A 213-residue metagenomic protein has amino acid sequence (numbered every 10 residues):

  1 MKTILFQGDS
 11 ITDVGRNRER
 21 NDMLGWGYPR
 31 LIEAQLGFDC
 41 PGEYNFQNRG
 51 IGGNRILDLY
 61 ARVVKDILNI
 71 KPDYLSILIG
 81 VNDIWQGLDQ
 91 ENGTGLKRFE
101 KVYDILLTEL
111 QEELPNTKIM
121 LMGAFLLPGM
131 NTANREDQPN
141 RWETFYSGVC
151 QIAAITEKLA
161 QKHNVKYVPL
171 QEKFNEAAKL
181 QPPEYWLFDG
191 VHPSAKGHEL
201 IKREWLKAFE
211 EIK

Functional and structural regions predicted by a protein language model:
M1-G52, R62-K71: Serine-esterase "nucleophile elbow" of acetyl-processing enzymes
T12, R55, T117: Ser/Thr-centric signal marking residues that sit in or immediately flank functional binding/regulatory motifs
Q35, D39-G42, A61-K213: Alpha-helical cap/lid subdomain in secreted, periplasmic, or secretory-pathway luminal O-acyl-processing enzymes
I51-I56, T144-F145: Short, flexible loop segments at the rims of nucleotide/cofactor-binding pockets, characterized by
